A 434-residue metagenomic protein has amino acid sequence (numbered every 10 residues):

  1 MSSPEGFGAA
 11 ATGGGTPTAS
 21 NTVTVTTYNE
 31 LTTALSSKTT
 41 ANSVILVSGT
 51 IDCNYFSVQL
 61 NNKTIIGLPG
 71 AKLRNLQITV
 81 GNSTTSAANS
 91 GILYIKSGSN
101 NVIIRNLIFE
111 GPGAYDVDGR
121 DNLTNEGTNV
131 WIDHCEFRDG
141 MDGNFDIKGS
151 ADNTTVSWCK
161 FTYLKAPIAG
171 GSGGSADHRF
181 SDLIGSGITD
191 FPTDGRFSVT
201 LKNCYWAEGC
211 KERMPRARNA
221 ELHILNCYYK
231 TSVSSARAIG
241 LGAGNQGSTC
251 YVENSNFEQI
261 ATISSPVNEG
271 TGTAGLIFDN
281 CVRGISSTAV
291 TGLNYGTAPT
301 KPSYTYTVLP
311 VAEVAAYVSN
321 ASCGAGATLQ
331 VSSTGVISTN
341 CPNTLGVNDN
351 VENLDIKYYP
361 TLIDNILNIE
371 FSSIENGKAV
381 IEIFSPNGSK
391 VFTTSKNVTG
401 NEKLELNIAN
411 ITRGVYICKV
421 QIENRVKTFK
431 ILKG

Functional and structural regions predicted by a protein language model:
M1-S2, I337-N353: Low-complexity, Pro/Thr/Ser/Gly/Ala-rich linker/spacer regions in secreted, extracellular modular proteins
S3-I45, V391: Acidic Gly/Asp/Thr-rich repetitive segments characteristic of extracellular carbohydrate-active and adhesion proteins
T40-V44, N100-V102, T128, D152-N153 (+2 more regions): Loop/turn elements at helix/coil->beta-strand transitions in domains of secreted/extracellular proteins
D52-T193: Right-handed parallel beta-helix
K63, K72, Y163-A166, S175-E253: Long, polar low-complexity repeats
I65-G67, V102-I104, V130-D133, T154-C159 (+4 more regions): All-beta strand scaffolds that present successive hydrophobic residues in beta-strands
R216-N343: Extracellular beta-rich repeat passengers
D349-G434: C-terminal outer-membrane/trafficking sorting elements
